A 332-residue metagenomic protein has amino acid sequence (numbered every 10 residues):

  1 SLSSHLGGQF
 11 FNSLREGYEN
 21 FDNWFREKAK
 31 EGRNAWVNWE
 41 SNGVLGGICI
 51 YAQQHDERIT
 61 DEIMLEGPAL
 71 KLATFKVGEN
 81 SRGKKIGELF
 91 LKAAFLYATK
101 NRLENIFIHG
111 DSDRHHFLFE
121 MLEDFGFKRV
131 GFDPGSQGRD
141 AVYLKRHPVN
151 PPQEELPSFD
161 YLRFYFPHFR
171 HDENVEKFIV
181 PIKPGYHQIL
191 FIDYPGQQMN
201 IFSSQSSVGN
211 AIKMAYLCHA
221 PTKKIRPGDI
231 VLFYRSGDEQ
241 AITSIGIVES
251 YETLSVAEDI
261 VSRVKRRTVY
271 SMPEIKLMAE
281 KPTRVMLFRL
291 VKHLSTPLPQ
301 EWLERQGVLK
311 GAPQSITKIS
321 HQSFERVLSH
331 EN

Functional and structural regions predicted by a protein language model:
S1-E66, L70-T74, G78-N80, Y97 (+2 more regions): Non-catalytic substrate-recognition and accessory regions of acyl/acetyltransferase enzymes
A35-E40, I106-F107, L232: Cytosolic beta-strand hydrophobic patch enriched in CBS
G83-L96: Conserved acetyl-CoA-binding loop-helix of GNAT-fold acetyltransferases
A98-S112: Conserved GNAT acetyl-CoA-binding A-motif
L103-E104, E120-G196, S206-S207, V256-N332: Contiguous surface segments at macromolecular interaction interfaces
I212-P221: Short alpha-helix capping/helix-loop boundary micro-motifs
P221-R235: Short coil-to-beta transition motif at edge beta-strands of beta-rich domains
I242-Y251: Short beta-strand-centered aromatic/proline hotspots
